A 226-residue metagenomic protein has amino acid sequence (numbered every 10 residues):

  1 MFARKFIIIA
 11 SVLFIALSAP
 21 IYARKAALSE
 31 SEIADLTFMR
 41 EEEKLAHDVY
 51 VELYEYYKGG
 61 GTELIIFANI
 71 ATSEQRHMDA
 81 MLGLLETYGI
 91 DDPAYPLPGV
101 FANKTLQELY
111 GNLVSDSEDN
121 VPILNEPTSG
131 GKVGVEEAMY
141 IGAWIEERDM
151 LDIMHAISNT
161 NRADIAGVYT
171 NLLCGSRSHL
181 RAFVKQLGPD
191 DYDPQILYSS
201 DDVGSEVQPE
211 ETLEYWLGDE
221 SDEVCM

Functional and structural regions predicted by a protein language model:
M1-I7: Bacterial N-terminal signal peptides that target proteins for export
I7-I8, I21: Short hydrophobic transmembrane-like helices used for membrane targeting/insertion
I9-A16: Bacterial N-terminal signal peptides
L17-A23: Sec/Tat signal peptide C-region and signal peptidase I cleavage site
K25-M226: All-alpha RGS (Regulator of G-protein Signaling) helical domain and cognate RGS-like helical scaffolds
